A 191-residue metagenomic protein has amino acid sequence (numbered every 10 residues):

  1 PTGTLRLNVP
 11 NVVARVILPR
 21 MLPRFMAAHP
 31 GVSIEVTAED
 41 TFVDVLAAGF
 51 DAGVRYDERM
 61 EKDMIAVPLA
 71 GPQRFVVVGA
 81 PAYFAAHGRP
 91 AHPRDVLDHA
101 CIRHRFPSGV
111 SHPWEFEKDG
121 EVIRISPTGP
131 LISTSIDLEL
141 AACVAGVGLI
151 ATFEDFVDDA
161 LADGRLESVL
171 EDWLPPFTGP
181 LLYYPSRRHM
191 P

Functional and structural regions predicted by a protein language model:
T2-I65: Central regulatory/effector-binding core of bacterial HTH transcription factors
R6-N8, G53, I102, I150 (+1 more regions): Short, well-ordered beta-strand segments
L7, I34-V36, V77, I125 (+1 more regions): Preference for bulky hydrophobic residues occupying beta-strand positions in well-ordered beta-sheet regions
P10, A80, P185-S186: Residue-level recognition of the GNAT/N-acetyltransferase active site
I17, F153, H189-P191: Short amphipathic alpha-helical coupling segments at ligand-binding clamshell hinges and other catalytic/signaling
F25, I34-V36, A142, L166 (+1 more regions): Hydrophobic packing within well-folded, soluble alpha/beta domains
A47-G49, R59-P180: C-terminal regulatory
P180-M190: A bilobed periplasmic-binding-protein/Venus flytrap-type ligand-binding module shared by bacterial periplasmic
